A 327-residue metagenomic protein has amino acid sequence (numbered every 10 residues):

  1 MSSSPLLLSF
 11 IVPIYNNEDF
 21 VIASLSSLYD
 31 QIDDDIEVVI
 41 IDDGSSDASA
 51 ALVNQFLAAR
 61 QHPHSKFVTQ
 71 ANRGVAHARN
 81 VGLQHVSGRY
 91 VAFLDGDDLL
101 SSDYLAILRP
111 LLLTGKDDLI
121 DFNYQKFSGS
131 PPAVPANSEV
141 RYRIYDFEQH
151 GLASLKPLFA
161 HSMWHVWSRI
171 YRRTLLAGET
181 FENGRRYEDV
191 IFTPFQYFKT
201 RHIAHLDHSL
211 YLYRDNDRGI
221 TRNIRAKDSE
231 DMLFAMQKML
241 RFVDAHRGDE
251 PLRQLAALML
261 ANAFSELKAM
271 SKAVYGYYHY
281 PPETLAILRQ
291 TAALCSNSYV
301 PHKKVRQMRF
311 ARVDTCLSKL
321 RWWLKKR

Functional and structural regions predicted by a protein language model:
M1-S27: N-proximal low-complexity "stem/linker" segments adjacent to membrane-targeting elements
S26-D35: Short, acidic, metal-binding catalytic loop of nucleotide-sugar glycosyltransferases
S27, D42-L52: A conserved acidic beta->alpha catalytic loop
D35-G44, K66-A71, G96: Short beta-strand/loop segment that forms part of the nucleotide-sugar
Q70-V86: Glycine-rich, basic loop-to-helix element that forms the pyrophosphate-binding segment of sugar-nucleotide handling
V91: Short aromatic/hydrophobic "clamp" motif used to bind/position activated sugar donors
G96-A204, R214-K227: Donor-binding/catalytic cores of nucleotide-activated saccharide and glycerol-phosphate transferases/polymerases
K272-R327: Membrane-interface aromatic/basic loop that binds lipid-linked glycans or pyrophosphate carriers, typified by
